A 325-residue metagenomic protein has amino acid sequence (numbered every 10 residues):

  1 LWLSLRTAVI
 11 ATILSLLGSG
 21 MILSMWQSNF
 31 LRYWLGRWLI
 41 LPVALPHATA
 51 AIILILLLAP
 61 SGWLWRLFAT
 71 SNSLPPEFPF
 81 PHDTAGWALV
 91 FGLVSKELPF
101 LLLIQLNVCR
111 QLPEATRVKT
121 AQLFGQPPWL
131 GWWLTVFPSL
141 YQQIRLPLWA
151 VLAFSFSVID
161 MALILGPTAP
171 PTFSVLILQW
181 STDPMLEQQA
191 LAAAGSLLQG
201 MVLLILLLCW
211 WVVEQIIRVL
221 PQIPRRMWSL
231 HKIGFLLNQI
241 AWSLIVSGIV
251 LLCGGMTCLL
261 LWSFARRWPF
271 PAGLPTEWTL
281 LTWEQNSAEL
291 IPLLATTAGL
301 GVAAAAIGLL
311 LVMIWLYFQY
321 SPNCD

Functional and structural regions predicted by a protein language model:
L1-R110, S139, Q143-G166, A194-W211 (+2 more regions): Membrane-water interface segments at the C-terminal ends of transmembrane alpha-helices in multi-pass inner-membrane
G86, E97-L101, T116, P128 (+1 more regions): N-terminal positioning helix adjacent to the helix-turn-helix/winged-helix DNA-binding module
R110-P113, K119-Y141, P322: Short helix-to-coil transition segments within interhelical loops that connect adjacent transmembrane helices
Q122, L204-C209, V213-I216, L220-P221: Outer-membrane beta-barrel domain signature
D160-E187, P271-T276: Glycine-rich helix-loop "coupling/hinge" segments at transmembrane-helix boundaries in multipass transporters
M185-A193, L197: Helix-loop-helix hairpin linking two adjacent transmembrane segments in secondary transporters
V213-A241: Alpha-helical transmembrane segments of integral membrane proteins
